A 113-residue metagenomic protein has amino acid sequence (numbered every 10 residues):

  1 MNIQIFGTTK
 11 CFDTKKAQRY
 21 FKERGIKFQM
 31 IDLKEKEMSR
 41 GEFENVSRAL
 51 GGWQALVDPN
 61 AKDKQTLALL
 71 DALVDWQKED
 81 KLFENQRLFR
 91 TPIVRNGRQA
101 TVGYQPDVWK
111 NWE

Functional and structural regions predicted by a protein language model:
M1-R24, F28-L33: Local sequence-structure signature of Cys/Sec-based thiol-disulfide redox active-site neighborhoods
L33-E113: Thiol/selenol-based redox catalytic cores and closely related redox-interacting motifs
